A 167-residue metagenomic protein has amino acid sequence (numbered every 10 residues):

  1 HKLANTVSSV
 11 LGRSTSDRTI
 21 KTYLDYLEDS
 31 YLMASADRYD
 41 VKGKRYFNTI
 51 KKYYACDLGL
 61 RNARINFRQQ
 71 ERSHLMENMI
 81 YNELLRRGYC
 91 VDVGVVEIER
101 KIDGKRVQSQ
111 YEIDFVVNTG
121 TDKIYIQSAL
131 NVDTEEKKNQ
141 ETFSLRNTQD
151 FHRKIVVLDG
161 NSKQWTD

Functional and structural regions predicted by a protein language model:
H1-G12: DNA-recognition alpha helix
T19-D167: A cross-kingdom feature that marks ATP-driven nucleic-acid transaction machinery
